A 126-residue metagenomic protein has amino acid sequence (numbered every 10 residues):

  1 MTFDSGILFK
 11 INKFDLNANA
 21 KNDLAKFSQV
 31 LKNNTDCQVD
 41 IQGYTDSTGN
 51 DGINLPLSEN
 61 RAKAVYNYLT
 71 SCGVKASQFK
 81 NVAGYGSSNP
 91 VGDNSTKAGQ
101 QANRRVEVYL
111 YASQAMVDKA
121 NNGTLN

Functional and structural regions predicted by a protein language model:
M1-Q38, Y111-N126: Periplasmic peptidoglycan-binding/tethering modules of Gram-negative envelope proteins
F14, Y44-N126: Periplasmic OmpA-like peptidoglycan-binding domain that tethers envelope proteins to the cell wall
